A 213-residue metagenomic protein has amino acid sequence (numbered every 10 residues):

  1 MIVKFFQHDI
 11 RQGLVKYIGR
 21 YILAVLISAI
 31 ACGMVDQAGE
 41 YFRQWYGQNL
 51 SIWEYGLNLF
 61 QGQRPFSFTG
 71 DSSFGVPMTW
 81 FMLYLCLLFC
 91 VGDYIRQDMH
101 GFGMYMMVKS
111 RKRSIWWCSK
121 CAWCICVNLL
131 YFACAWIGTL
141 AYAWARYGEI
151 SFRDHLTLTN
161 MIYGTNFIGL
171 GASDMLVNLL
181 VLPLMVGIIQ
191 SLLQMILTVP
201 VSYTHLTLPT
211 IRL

Functional and structural regions predicted by a protein language model:
M1-F5, R113, W117, I168-A172: Juxtamembrane loop-helix boundary motifs flanking transmembrane segments in multi-pass membrane proteins
M1-L23: Aromatic- and glycine-rich beta-strand/loop motifs that create alpha-glucan
I10, L14, S114-I125: Interfacial transmembrane-helix starts/ends
A29-Y94, C118, A122-V199: Secretory targeting signals
V91-V108, R113: Transmembrane helix boundary and interhelical loop/hinge segments in multi-pass membrane proteins
K112-S114, S202-Y203: Membrane-helix interface segments
T204-T210: Conserved small/polar residues in nucleotide/adenosyl-binding loops
